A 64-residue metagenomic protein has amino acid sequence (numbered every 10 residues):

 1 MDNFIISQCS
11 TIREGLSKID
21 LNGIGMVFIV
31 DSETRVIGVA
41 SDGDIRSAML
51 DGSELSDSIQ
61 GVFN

Functional and structural regions predicted by a protein language model:
M1-N64: Tandem CBS (Cystathionine beta-synthase) repeat/Bateman regulatory domains
